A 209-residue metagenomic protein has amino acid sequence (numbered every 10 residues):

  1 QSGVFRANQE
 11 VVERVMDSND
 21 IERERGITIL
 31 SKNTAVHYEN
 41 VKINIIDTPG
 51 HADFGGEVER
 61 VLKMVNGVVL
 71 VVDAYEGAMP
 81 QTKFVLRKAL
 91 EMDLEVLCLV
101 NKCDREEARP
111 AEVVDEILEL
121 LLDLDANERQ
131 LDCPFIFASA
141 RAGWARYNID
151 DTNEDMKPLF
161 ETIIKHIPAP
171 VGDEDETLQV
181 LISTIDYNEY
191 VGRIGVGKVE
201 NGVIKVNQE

Functional and structural regions predicted by a protein language model:
Q1-V72, E76, E116, I185-N188: P-loop NTPase switch module centered on the Walker A-proximal segment
S18-I21, R105, A111, D115 (+3 more regions): Non-catalytic, charged/low-complexity accessory segments that flank nucleotide-binding cores of NTPase families
D20, E24, I29, T34 (+3 more regions): N-terminal, positively charged nucleic-acid-binding surface of large information/translation enzymes
G26, I45-D47, V61, V69 (+7 more regions): Residue-level signature of catalytic and energy-coupling elements of molecular machines, predominantly ATP/GTP-dependent
H51-A52, Y75-A78, E91, K102-A108 (+3 more regions): Conserved nucleotide-binding/hydrolysis micro-motifs of P-loop NTPases
L62, V68-Q130: Conserved C-terminal guanine-recognition region of P-loop GTPase G domains, centered on the G4
L122-E209: Conserved catalytic-core segments of large NTP-driven translation/proteostasis enzymes
